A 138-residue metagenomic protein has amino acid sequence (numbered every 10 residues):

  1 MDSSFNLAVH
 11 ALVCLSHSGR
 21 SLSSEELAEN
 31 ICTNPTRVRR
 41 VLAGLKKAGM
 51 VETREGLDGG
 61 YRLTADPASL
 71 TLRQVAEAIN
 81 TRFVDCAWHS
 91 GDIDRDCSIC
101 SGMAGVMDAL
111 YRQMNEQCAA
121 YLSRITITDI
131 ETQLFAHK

Functional and structural regions predicted by a protein language model:
M1-T33, R62: N-terminal helix-turn-helix DNA-binding core of bacterial DNA-binding proteins
S21, A43, P67-T71: Contiguous, function-dense segments enriched for cysteine-driven chemistry and partner/ligand-binding capacity
T36: Key DNA-contact positions within bacterial/archaeal DNA-binding proteins
V41-A48: Basic amphipathic alpha-helical segments that dock to polyanions
A48-T64: Beta-hairpin "wing" of winged helix-turn-helix
T64-K138: Non-DNA-binding regulatory cores of transcription-related proteins, predominantly C-terminal effector-binding
